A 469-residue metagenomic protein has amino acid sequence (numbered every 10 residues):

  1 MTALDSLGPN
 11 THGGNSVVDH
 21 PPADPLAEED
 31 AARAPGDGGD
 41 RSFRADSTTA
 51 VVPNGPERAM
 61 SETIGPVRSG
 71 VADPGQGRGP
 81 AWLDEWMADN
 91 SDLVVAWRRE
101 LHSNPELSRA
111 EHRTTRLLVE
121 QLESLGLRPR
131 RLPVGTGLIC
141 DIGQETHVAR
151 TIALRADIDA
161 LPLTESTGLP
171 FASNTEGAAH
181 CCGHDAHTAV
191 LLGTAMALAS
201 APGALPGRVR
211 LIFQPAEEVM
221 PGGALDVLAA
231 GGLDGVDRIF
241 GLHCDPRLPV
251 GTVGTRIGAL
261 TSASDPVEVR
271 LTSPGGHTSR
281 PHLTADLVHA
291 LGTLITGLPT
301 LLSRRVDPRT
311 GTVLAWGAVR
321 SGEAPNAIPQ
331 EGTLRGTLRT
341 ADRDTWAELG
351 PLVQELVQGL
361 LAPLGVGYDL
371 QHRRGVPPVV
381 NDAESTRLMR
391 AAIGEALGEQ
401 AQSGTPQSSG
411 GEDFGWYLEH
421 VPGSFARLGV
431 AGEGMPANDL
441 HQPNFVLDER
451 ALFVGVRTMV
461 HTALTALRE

Functional and structural regions predicted by a protein language model:
T2-D5, N10-H12, N54-R99, A451-E469: N-terminal hydrophobic/helix-forming segments and targeting peptides
D5, I139, A160-L163, T167-A179 (+4 more regions): Histidine/acidic-residue-rich, glycine-tolerant segments that coordinate divalent metal ions
G8-V51: N-terminal intrinsically disordered, low-complexity tails
M60, V67, G75, G292-E469: Metal-dependent amide/peptide-bond hydrolase catalytic core, centered on the "pita-bread" metallohydrolase fold
S61-H180, D185, A189-L205: Acidic/His- and Gly-rich active-site-bordering loop/insert found across diverse amide/peptide-bond hydrolases
L101, L154, H184, L211 (+7 more regions): Divalent metal-coordination and catalytic microenvironments
A153-R155, V267, F425-A431: Non-cysteine beta-strand/loop elements that form the S-adenosyl-L-methionine
